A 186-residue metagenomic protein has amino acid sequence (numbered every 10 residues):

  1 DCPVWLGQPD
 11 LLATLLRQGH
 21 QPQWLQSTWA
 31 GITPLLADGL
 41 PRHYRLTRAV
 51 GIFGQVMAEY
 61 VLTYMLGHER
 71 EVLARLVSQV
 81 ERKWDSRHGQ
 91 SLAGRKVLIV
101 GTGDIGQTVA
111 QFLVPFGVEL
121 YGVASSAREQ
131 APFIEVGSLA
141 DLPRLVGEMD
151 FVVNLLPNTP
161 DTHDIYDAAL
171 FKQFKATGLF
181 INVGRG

Functional and structural regions predicted by a protein language model:
P3-L76: Phosphate/diphosphate ligand-binding glycine-rich loop within oxidoreductases
H43, A93-V97, T177: Phosphate-coordination loops involved in phosphoryl transfer and adenosine-cofactor binding
R75-T108: Glycine-rich NAD(P)-binding loop of Rossmann-like domains
A110, V114: Gly/Ala-rich phosphate-binding loop of Rossmann-like dinucleotide-binding domains, activating on the conserved
P115-F133: NAD(P)-binding Rossmann-fold cofactor-contacting core
A127-G186: Rossmann-like adenosine-cofactor binding region
